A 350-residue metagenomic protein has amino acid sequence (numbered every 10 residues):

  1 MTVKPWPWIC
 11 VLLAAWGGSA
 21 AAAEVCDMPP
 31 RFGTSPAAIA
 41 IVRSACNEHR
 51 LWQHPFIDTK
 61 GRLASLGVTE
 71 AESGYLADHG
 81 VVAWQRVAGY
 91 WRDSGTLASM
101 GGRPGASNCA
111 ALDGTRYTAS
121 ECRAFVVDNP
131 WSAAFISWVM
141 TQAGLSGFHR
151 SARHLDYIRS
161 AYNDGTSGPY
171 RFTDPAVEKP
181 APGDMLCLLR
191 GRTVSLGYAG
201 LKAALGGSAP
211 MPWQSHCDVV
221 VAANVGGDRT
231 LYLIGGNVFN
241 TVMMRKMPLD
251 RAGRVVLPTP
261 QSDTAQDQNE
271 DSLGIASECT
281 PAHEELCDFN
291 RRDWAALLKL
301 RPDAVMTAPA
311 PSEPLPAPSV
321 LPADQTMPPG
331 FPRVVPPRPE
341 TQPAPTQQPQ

Functional and structural regions predicted by a protein language model:
M1-I9: Bacterial N-terminal signal peptides that target proteins for export
W16-S19: N-terminal signal peptide c-region/cleavage motif recognized by signal peptidases
A23-L63: N-terminal module-boundary/linker segments of secreted carbohydrate-active enzymes
D27-S35, T118-V127, P169-D174, L205-G207: Second-shell loop/turn segments in exported
F32-A40, V126-A134, D174-V177, P212: Soluble non-cytosolic domains of exported or imported proteins
K60-S167: Secreted/periplasmic proteins that engage bacterial cell-wall peptidoglycan
R150-F239: ...with weaker cross-activation on analogous glycine-rich loops/strands in unrelated enzymes
N237-Q350: Low-complexity, Gly/Ser/Thr/Pro-rich intrinsically disordered linker/tail segments
